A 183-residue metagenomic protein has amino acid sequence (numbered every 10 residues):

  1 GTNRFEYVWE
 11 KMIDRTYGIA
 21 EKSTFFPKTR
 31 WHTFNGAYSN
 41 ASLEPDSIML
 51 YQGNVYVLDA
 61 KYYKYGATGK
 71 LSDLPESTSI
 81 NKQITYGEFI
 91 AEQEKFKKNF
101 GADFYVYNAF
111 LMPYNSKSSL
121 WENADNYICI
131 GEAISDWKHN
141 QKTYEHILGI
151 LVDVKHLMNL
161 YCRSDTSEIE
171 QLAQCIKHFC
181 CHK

Functional and structural regions predicted by a protein language model:
G1-K183: Catalytic core segments in nucleotide and nucleic-acid processing enzymes
